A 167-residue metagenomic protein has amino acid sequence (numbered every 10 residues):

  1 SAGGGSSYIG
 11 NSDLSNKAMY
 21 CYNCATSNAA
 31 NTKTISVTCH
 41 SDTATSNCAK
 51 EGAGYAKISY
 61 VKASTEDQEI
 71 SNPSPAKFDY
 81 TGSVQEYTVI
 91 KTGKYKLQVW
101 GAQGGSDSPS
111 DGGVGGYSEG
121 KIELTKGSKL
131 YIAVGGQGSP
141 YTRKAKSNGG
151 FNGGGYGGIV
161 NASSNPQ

Functional and structural regions predicted by a protein language model:
A2-G54: C-terminal, surface-exposed recognition/capping segments
G3-G4, G52-G54, S83, G93 (+3 more regions): Residues that flank catalytic or metal-binding motifs in active/ligand-binding sites
L14, V61-T65, G101-G105, G135-Y141: Acidic glycine-/aspartate-rich tracts in secreted/extracellular proteins
I35, S41, A56-I58, Y95-V99 (+1 more regions): Extracellular beta-strand-rich recognition modules
K50-S64: Short, structured beta-strand segments at or near domain termini in extracellular proteins/domains
K57, E66-S106: GGW-centered surface loops in extracellular recognition modules
G101-E119: Histidine- and aromatic-enriched segments that form or immediately flank copper-ligand environments
V114-Q167: Secretome/extracellular-domain signature
